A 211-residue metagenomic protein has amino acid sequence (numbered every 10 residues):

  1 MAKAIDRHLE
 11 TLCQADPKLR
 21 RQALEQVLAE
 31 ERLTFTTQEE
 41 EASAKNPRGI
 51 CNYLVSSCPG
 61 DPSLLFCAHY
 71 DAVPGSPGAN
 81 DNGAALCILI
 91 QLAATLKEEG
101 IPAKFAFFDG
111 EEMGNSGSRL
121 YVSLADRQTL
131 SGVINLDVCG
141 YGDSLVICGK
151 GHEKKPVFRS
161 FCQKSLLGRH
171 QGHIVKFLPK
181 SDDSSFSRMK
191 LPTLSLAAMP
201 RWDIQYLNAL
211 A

Functional and structural regions predicted by a protein language model:
A2-C58: A non-catalytic alpha/beta surface segment that caps or lines the substrate-entry region of metallo-dependent hydrolase
L24, L28, V55, L89 (+2 more regions): Structural element of the ATP-grasp superfamily
K45, M113-N115, D203-I204: Generic structural signal for helix capping and beta-alpha/helix-loop junctions
C58-L64: Proline/glycine-enriched tight loop/beta-turn segments at coil->beta junctions that connect or precede beta-strands
L64-F66, A106, G132-I134, P192-L196: Hydrophobic/aromatic beta-strand patches that form the interior of the parallel beta-sheet core in alpha/beta enzyme
H69: Histidine-centered divalent metal-coordination motifs
V73-F161, G168-S185: Acidic/histidine-rich catalytic neighborhood of metal-dependent amide-processing enzymes
K176-A211: Active-site-adjacent mobile loop/cap segments within catalytic or ligand-binding domains
